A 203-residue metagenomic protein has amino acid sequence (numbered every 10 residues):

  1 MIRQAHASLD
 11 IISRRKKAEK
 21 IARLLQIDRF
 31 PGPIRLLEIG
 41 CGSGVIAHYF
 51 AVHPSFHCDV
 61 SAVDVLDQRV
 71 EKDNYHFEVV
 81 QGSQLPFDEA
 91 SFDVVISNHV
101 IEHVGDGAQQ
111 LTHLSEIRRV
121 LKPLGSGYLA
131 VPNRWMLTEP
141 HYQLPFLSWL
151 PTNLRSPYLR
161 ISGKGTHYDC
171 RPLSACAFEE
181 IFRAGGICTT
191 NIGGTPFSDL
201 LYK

Functional and structural regions predicted by a protein language model:
M1-Q84, D88, V94-N98, L114: Conserved N-terminal segment of class I S-adenosyl-L-methionine
C58, Y75, G125, I187-C188: A structural micro-motif
Q84, E102, M136: Active-site micro-motifs of SAM-dependent methyltransferase domains
I96-A108: A short SAM/SAH-binding and catalytic strip from SAM-dependent methyltransferases
G105-I117, S126-K203: S-adenosyl-L-methionine-dependent methyltransferase catalytic module, highlighting the catalytic core
